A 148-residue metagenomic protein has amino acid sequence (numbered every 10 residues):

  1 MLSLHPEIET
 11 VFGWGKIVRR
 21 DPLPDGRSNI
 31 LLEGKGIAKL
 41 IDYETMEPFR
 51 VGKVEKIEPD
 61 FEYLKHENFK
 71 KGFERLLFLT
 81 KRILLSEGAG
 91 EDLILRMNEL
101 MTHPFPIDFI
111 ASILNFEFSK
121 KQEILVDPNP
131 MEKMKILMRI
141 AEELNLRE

Functional and structural regions predicted by a protein language model:
M1-E148: N-terminal low-complexity, acidic/polar interaction/targeting segments
